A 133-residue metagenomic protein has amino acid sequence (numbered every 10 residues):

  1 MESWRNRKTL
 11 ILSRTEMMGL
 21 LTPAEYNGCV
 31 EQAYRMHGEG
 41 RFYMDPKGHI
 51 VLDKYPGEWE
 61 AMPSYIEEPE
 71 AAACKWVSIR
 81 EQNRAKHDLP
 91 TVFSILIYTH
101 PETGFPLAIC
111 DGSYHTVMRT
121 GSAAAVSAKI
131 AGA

Functional and structural regions predicted by a protein language model:
M1-R119, A123-A125: N-terminal ligand-binding/catalytic initiation module
A131-A133: Short helix-loop-beta connector
